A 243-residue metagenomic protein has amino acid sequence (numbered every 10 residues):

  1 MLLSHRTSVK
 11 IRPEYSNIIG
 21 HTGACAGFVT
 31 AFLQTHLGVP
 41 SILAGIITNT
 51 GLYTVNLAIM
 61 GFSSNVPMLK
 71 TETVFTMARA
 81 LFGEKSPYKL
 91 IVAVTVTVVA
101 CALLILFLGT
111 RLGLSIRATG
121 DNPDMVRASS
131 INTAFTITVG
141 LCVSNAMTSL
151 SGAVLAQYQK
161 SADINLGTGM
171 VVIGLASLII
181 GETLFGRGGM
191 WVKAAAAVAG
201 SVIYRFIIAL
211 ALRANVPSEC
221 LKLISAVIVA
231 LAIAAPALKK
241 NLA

Functional and structural regions predicted by a protein language model:
M1-H36, M60, A78-G83, G188-G189 (+1 more regions): Membrane-embedded helix boundary and interhelical linker motif in transport proteins
M1-L3, I11-R12, N17, S86-L166 (+1 more regions): Helix-loop-helix "hairpin" substructures at the membrane interface of multi-pass membrane proteins
P13-T50, T97-C101, A199-G200, Y204: Alpha-helical transmembrane segments within multi-pass membrane transporters and channels
N17-H21, T148-L223: Transmembrane alpha-helical segments in multi-pass inner-membrane proteins
F28-H36, V55-F62, I105-L106, V154-Q157 (+5 more regions): Membrane-interface helix caps of multi-pass small-molecule transporters
S41, L52-G109, V139, D163 (+2 more regions): Transmembrane helix-bundle core of multi-pass membrane transporters and related energy-transducing complexes
Y53-T54, A93-I105, S144-S151, L175-E182 (+2 more regions): Hydrophobic core segments of alpha-helical transmembrane domains in multi-pass membrane transport and ion-translocation
D121-F135, G188, V192-A195, I207-A243: Cytosolic-side transmembrane-helix boundaries in multi-pass membrane proteins
